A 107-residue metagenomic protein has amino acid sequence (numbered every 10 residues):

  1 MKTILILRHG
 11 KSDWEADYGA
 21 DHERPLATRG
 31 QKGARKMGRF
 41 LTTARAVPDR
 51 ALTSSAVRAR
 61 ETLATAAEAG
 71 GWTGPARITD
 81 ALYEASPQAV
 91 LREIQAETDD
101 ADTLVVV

Functional and structural regions predicted by a protein language model:
K2-T3, L7-D80, A85: Active-site-proximal alpha-helix that buttresses catalytic centers in soluble enzyme cores
I4, E97-V106: Generic beta-sheet signal
G19-A20, L91-E93, V107: Surface-exposed beta-strand edges and their flanking turn/coil or helix-capping segments
L82-D100: Short phosphate-binding loop-to-helix
E84, V106-V107: Short, well-ordered coil↔helix boundary/capping segments
